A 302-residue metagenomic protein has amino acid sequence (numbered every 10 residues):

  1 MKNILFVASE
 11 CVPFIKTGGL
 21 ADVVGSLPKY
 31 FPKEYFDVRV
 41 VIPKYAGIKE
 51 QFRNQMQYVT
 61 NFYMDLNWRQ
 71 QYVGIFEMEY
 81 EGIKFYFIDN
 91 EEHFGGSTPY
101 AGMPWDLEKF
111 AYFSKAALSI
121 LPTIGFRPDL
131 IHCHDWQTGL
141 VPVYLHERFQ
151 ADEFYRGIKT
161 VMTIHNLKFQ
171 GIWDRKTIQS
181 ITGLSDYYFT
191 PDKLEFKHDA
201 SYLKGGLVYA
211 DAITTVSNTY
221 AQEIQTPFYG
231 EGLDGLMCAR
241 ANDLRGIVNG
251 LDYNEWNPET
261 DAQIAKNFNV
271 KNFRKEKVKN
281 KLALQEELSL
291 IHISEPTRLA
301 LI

Functional and structural regions predicted by a protein language model:
M1-E77: N-terminal subdomain of nucleotide-sugar transferases
P43, H134, V216: Replace "coordinates the UDP/GDP/TDP-sugar" with "coordinates nucleotide-activated sugar donors
K44-I124, V248-N267, K275: A conserved catalytic-core segment of Leloir-type glycosyltransferases
Y80-W136, T182-G205, F273-L288: Conserved nucleotide-sugar donor-binding subdomain of glycosyltransferases
D106-S114, I131-A151, I158-I178, H198-D199 (+1 more regions): An aromatic- and histidine-rich active-site surface loop
F169, Q179, G183-L290: Donor nucleotide-sugar binding/catalytic pocket of nucleotide-sugar-dependent glycosyltransferases
I291-I302: Single conserved hydrophobic/aromatic residue that forms the stacking wall/gate of nucleotide- or nucleobase-binding
